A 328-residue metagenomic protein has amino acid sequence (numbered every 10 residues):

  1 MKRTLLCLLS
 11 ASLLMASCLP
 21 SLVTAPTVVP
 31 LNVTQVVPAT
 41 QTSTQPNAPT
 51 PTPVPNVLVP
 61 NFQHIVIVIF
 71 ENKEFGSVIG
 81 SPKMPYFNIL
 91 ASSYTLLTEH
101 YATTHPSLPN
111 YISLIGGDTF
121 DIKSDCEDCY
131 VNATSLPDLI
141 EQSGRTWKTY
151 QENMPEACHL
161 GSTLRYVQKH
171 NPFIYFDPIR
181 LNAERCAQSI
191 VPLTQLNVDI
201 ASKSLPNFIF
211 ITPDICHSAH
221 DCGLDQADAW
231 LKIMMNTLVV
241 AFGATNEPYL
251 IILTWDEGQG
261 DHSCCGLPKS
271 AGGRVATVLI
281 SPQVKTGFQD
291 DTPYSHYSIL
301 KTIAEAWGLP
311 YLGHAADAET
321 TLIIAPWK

Functional and structural regions predicted by a protein language model:
M1-T4: Positively charged n-region of N-terminal signal peptides that target proteins for export
M15-S17: C-terminal motif of bacterial Sec signal peptides marking the signal peptidase cleavage site
L19-K328: N-terminal pro-sequences and low-complexity stem/linker regions of secreted or lumenal proteins
